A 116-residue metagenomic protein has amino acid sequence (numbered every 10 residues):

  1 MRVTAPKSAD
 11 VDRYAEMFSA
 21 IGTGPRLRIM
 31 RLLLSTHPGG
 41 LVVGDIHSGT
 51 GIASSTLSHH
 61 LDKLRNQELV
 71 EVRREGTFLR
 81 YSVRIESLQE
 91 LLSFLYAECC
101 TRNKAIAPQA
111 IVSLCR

Functional and structural regions predicted by a protein language model:
M1-Y14, R31-S35, I85-R116: Amphipathic alpha-helical dimerization/coiled-coil segments that flank or bridge DNA-binding/regulatory modules
A9-A53, E75-S87: N-terminal helix-turn-helix DNA-binding core of bacterial DNA-binding proteins
S48, R65-N66: Alpha-helical residues within the helix-turn-helix
I52-S55, A110: Intrinsic disorder/low-complexity segments
L61-D62: Short, hydrophobic-biased segments on the C-terminal half of alpha helices that form "recognition helices"
